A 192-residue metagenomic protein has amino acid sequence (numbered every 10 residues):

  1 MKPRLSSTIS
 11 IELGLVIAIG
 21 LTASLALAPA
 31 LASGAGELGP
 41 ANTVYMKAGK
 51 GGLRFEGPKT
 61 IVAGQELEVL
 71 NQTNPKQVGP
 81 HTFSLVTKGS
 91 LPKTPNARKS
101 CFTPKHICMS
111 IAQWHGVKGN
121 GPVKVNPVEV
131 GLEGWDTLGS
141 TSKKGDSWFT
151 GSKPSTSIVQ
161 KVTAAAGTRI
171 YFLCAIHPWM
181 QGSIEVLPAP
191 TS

Functional and structural regions predicted by a protein language model:
M1-I9: N-terminal secretory signal peptides that target proteins for export/translocation
M1-K2, I19, G52: Intrinsically disordered, low-complexity sequence elements enriched in Ser/Thr/Gly/Pro
E12-A26: Bacterial N-terminal signal peptides
P29-S192: Extracytoplasmic copper-binding redox domains, predominantly the cupredoxin/blue-copper superfamily
